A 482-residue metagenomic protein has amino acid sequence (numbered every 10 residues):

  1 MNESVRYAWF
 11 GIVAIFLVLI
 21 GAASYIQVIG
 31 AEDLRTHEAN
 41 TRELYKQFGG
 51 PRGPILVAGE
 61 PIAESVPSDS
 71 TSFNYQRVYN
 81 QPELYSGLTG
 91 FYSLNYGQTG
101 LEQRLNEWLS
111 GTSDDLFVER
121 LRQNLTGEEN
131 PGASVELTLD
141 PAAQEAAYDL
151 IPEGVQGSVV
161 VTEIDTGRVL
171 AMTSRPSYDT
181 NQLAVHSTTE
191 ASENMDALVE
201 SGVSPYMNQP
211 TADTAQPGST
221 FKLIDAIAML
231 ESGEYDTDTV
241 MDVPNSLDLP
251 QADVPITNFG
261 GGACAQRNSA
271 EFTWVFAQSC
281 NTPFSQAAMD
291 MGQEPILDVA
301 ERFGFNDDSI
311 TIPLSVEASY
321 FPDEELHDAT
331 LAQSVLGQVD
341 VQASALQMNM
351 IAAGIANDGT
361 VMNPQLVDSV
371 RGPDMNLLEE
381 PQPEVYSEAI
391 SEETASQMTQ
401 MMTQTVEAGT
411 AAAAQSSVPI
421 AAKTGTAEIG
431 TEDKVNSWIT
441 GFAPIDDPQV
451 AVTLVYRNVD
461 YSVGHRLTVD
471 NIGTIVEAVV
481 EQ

Functional and structural regions predicted by a protein language model:
M1-S158, T173-T214: Extracytoplasmic/periplasmic proteins that interact with beta-lactams or build/remodel peptidoglycan
E145, Y461-S462: Short beta-strands and strand-coil junctions in structured, solvent-facing domains, enriched
L170-S219, I224-R457, G464: Beta-lactam-recognizing serine transpeptidase/beta-lactamase-like catalytic domain environment
L378-E384, D470-Q482: Short, gly/Ser/Thr-rich active-site loops of penicillin-recognizing serine hydrolases
L467: A conserved FAD-binding loop/helix module that cradles the flavin
